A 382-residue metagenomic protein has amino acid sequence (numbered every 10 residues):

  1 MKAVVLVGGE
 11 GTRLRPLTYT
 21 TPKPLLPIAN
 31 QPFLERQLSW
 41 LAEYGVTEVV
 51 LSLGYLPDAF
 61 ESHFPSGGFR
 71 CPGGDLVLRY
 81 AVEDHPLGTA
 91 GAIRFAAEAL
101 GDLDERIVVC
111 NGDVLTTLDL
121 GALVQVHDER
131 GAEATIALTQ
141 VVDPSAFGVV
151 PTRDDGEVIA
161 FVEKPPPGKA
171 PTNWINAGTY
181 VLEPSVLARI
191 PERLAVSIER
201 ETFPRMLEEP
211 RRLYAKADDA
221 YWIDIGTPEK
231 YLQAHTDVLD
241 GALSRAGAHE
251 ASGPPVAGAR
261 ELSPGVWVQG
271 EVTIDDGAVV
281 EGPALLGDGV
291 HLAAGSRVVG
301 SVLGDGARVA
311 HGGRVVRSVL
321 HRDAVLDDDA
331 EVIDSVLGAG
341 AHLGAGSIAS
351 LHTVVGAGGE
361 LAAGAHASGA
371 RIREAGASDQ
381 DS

Functional and structural regions predicted by a protein language model:
K2-V5, R13, L26-N111, L115-A122 (+4 more regions): Conserved N-terminal catalytic core of the sugar/cofactor nucleotidyltransferase
L25, V149-T152, F203, A215: A structural signal for short hydrophobic beta-strand segments in well-ordered beta-sheet cores
V46, D104, G131-A132, P210-R211: Short, high-confidence coil segments that cap the C-terminus of an alpha-helix and link into the following beta-strand
V50-G54, A137-L138, V319, V336: Short internal beta-strands
I107-V108, L115, G121-D128, T139-P144 (+1 more regions): Catalytic-core segments of class I nucleotidyltransferases/pyrophosphorylases that form NMP-activated intermediates
T135-T152: Short beta-strand-to-loop element that shapes/binds the nucleotide-sugar donor at the catalytic cleft/hinge
L194, E208-A310, R314: Extended, small-residue-rich solenoid/repeat segments and analogous flexible loops that form exposed scaffolds
G295-R297, V302-L303, R308-S382: Glycine-rich hexapeptide-repeat left-handed beta-helix
